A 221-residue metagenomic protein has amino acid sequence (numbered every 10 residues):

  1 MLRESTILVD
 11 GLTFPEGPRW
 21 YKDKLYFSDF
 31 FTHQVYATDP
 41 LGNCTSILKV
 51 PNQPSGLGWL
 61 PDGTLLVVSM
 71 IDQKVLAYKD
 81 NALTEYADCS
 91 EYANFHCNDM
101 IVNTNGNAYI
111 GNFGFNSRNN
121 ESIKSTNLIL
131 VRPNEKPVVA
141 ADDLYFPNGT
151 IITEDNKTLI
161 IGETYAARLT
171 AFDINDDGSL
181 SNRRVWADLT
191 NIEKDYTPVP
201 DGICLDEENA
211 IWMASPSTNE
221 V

Functional and structural regions predicted by a protein language model:
M1-R3, D23, F31-T32, N112 (+2 more regions): Blade/loop signatures of beta-propeller domains
E4-V9, G42-K49, L83-S90, K136-D142 (+1 more regions): A short beta-strand motif characteristic of beta-propeller blades
V9-K22, V50-S69, K74, E91-I110 (+4 more regions): Beta-rich, blade/repeat-based domains predominating in secreted/periplasmic proteins but also intracellular
Y26-L48: Beta-propeller domains
F30-F31, M70-I71, F115-T126, T164-A167 (+1 more regions): Short, solvent-exposed loop/turn segments at conserved positions within beta-propeller repeat blades
Q34-Y36, K74-L76, T126-I129, R168-T170 (+1 more regions): A short loop-to-beta-strand structural motif that recurs across blades of beta-propeller domains
T38-D39, S69, A77-K79, R132 (+1 more regions): Structural recognition of the beta-propeller blade-terminating site
F172-S179: Short loop/turn segments immediately following beta-strands, especially the blade-tip and inter-blade linker loops
